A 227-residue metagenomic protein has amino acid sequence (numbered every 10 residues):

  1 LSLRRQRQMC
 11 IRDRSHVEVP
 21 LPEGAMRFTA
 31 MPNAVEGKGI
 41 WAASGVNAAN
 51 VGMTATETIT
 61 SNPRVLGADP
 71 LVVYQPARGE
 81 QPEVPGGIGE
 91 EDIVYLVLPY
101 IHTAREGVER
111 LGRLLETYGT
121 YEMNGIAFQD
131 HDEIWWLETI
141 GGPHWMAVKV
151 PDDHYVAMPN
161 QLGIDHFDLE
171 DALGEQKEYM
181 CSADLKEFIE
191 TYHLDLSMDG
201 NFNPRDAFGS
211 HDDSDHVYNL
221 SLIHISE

Functional and structural regions predicted by a protein language model:
L1-R7, I11, I223-E227: Single conserved hydrophobic/aromatic residue that forms the stacking wall/gate of nucleotide- or nucleobase-binding
R5, L137-T139: Soluble extracytoplasmic regions of secretory-pathway and membrane proteins
R5-Q8, R12-V19, M123: Extreme N-terminus nucleophile/cap motif
I11, A30-E36, L114-G119: Short linear motifs in intrinsically disordered
S15-H102, I140-S221: N-terminal accessory/precursor segments of enzymes
E91, V97-M123: A conserved hydrophobic secondary-structure block that centers on an alpha-helix together with its immediately flanking
N124-Q129, I134-W136, W145-A147: Short beta-strand scaffold segments in enzyme catalytic cores
